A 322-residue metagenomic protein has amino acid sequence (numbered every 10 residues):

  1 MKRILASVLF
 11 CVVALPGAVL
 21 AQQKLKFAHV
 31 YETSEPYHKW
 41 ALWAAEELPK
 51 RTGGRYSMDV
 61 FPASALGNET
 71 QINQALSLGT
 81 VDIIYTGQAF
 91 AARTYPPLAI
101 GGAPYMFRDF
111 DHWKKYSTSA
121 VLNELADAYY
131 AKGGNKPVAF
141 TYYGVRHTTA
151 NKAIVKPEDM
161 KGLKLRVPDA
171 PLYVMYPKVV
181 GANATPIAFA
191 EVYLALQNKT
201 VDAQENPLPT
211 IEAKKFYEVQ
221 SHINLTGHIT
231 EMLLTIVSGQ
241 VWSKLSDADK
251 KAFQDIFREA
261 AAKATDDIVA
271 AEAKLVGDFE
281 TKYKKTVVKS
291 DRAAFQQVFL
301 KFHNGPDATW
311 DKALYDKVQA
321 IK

Functional and structural regions predicted by a protein language model:
M1-V8: Bacterial N-terminal signal peptides that target proteins for export
K2, E124-A126: Short secondary-structure capping/junction motifs at helix and strand boundaries
C11-V12: Repetitive helical segments and hydrophobic/amphipathic motifs
L15-A21: Sec/Tat signal peptide C-region and signal peptidase I cleavage site
Q22-H112, V121, A128-K322: N-terminal secretory/targeting leader peptides
K115: Short beta-strand-centered segments that line the small-molecule binding cleft or hinge of alpha/beta clamshell
